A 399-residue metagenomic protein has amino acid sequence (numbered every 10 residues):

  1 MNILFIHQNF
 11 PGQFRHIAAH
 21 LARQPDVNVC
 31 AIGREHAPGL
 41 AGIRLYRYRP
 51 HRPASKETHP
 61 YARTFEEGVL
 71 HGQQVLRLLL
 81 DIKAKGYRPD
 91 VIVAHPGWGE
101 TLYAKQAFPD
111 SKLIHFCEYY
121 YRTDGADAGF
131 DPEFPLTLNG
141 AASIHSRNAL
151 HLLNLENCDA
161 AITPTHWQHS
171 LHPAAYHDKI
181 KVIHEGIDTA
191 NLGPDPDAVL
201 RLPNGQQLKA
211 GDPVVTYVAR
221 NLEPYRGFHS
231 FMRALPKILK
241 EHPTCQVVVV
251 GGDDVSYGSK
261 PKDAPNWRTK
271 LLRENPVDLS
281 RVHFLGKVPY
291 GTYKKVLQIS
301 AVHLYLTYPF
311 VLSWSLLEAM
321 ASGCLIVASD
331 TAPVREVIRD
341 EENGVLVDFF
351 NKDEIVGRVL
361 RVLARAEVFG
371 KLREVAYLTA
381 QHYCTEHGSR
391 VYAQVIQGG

Functional and structural regions predicted by a protein language model:
M1-R44, I162: N-terminal subdomain of nucleotide-sugar transferases
R52-A62, S111-A149, A190-R201, K209 (+1 more regions): Acceptor-binding helix/loop patch of EC 2.4 sugar-transfer enzymes, predominantly nucleotide-sugar-dependent
R201-R226, M232-K237, V247-V248: Conserved donor-binding/catalytic core segment of Leloir-type glycosyltransferases
G251, V255, K260-K287: Nucleotide-activated donor-binding/catalytic signature segment of Leloir-type glycosyltransferases, i.e., the conserved
Y308: Aromatic "clamp/platform" in nucleotide-sugar-dependent glycosyltransferases that forms part of the donor/acceptor
L325-A328: Short hydrophobic beta-strand element within catalytic cores of glycosyltransferases and related nucleotide-activated
D340-E341, V345-K352, R361-E367: Conserved acidic donor-binding segment of nucleotide-sugar-dependent glycosyltransferases
V368-H382, Q394: A short, well-ordered alpha-helix in the C-terminal region of glycosyltransferases
